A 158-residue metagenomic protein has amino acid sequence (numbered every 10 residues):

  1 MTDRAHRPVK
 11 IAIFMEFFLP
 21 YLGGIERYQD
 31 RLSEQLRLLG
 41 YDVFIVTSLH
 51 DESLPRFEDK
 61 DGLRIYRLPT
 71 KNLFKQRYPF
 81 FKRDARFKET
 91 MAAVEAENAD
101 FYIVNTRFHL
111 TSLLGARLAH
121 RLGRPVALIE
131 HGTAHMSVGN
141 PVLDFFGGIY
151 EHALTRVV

Functional and structural regions predicted by a protein language model:
M1-S53, E58-Y66, E97, R124: N-terminal subdomain of nucleotide-sugar transferases
E16, T106, E130-A134: Histidine-centered beta-alpha loop that forms part of the nucleotide-sugar donor binding/catalytic region in diverse
Y21, S53-P55, K75, T111 (+1 more regions): Generic structural signal for helix capping and beta-alpha/helix-loop junctions
I45, F101-V104: Short catalytic-loop micro-motif centered on adjacent basic/acidic residues
S48, T70, H131-G132: Active-site loop/turn elements of alpha/beta-hydrolase fold enzymes, especially the short glycine-/histidine-rich
K60, T70-Y102, H109-R117, R121 (+1 more regions): An amphipathic, basic-hydrophobic alpha-helix
I103, A127-L128: Structural detector of well-ordered beta-strand residues that form the stable sheet scaffold of enzyme domains
R124-A127, A134-V157: Nucleotide-sugar donor phosphate/pyrophosphate-binding loop at the beta->alpha transition of glycosyltransferases
